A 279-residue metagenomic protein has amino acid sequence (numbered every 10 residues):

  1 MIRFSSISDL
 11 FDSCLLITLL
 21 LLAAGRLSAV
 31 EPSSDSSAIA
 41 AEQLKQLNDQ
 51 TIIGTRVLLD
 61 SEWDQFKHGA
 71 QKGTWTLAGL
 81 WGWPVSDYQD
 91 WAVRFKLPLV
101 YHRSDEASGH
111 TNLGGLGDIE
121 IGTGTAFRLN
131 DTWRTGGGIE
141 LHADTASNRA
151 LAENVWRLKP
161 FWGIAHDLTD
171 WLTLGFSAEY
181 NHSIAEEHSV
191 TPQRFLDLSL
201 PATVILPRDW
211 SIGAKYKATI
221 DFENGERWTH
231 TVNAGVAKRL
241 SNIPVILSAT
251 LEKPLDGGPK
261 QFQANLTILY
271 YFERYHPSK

Functional and structural regions predicted by a protein language model:
M1-L44, H276-K279: Cleavable N-terminal export/targeting peptides
V30-K279: Transmembrane beta-barrel domains of Gram-negative outer membranes and organellar outer membranes
